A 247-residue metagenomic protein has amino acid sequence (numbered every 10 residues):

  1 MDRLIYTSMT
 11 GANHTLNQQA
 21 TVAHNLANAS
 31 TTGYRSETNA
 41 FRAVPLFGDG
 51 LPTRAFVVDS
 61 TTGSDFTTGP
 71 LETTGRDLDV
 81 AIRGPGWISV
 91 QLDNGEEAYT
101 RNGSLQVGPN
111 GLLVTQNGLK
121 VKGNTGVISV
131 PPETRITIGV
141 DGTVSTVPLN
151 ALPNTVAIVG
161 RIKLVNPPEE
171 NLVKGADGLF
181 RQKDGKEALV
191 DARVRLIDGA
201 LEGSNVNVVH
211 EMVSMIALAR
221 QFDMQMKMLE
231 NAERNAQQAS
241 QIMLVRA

Functional and structural regions predicted by a protein language model:
M1-A247: Amphipathic alpha-helical polymerization modules
